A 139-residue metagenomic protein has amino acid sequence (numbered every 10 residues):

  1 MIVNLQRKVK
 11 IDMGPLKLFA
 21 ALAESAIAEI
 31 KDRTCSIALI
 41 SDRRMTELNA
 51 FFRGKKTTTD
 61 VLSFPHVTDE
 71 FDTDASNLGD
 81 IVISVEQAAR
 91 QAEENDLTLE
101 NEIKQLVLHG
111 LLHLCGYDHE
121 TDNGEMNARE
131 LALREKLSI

Functional and structural regions predicted by a protein language model:
M1-N101, L112-I139: An acidic/histidine-cluster motif and surrounding catalytic segment that typifies divalent-metal-assisted enzyme active
Q105: Conserved SAM/SAH cofactor-binding pocket of Class I
